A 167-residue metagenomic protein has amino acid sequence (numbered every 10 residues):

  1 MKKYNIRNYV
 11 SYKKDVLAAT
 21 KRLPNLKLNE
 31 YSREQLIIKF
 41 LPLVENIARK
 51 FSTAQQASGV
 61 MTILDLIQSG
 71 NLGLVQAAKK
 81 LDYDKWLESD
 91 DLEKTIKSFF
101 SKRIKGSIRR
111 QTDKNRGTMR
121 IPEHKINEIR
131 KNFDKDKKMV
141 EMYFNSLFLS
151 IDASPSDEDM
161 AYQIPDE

Functional and structural regions predicted by a protein language model:
M1-R120, H124: Alpha-helical promoter-recognition and RNA polymerase-docking modules of transcription initiation factors, dominated by
D113, R120-E167: Charged, low-cysteine interdomain linkers and short loop/connector segments that bridge structured helical modules
